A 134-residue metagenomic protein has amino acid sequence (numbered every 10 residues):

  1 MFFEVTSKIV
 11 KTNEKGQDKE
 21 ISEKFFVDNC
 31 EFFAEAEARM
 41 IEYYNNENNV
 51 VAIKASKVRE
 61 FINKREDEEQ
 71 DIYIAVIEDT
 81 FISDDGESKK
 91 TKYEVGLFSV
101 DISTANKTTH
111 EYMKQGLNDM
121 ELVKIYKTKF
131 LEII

Functional and structural regions predicted by a protein language model:
M1-S7, K24-V27, A36, M40 (+2 more regions): Short, structured motif recognition centered on aromatic/hydrophobic residues
F2, Q17-I21, E37-N45, R59-K64 (+1 more regions): Generic detector of short, locally flexible boundary/turn motifs and exposed helical patches
F2, T6, Q17, N49-I53: A cross-family "folded-core" feature that marks the main globular domain of proteins
I9-N13, N29, D79-S83, L97-D101: Beta-strand elements of well-folded, non-transmembrane domains
K11-D28, S88-V95, Q115, L122: A cross-kingdom feature marking solvent-exposed beta-strand/loop segments within repeated, beta-rich binding/scaffold
T12-E14, F32-E35, N63, I82 (+2 more regions): Generic "edge-of-domain/loop-turn" microfeature
F32-N48, D101-L117: A short, charged, amphipathic alpha-helix used as a generic interaction element across diverse proteins
Y44-D84, Q115-I134: Short, mixed-charge low-complexity intrinsically disordered segments
